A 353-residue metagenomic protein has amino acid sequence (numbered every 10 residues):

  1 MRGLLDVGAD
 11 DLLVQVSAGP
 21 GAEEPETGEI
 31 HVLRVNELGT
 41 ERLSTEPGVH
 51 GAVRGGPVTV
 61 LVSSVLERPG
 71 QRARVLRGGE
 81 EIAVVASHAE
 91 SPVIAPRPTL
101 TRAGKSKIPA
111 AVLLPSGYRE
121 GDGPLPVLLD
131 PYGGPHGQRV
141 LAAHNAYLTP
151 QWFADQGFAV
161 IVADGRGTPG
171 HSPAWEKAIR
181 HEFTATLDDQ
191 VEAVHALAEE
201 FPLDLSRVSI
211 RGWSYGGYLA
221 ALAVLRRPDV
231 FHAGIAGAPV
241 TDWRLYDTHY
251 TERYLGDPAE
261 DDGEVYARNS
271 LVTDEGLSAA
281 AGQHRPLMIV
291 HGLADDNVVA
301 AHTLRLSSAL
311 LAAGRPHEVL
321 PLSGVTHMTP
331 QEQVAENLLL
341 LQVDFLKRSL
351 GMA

Functional and structural regions predicted by a protein language model:
M1-G8, S17-G21, V35-H50, G78-R102: Multi-bladed beta-propeller domains
D6, E26, V53-R54, G104: Residue-level signal for WD-repeat beta-propeller blades
G8, L13-E26, L61-E67: Beta-strand C-termini and the immediately following turn/loop, strongest in propeller blades
V16, G28, R34-E37, L43-V49 (+5 more regions): Ampipathic, surface-exposed secondary-structure segments
A22-L33, E67-V75: Structural motif
R54-A353: Serine-hydrolase catalytic core recognition
